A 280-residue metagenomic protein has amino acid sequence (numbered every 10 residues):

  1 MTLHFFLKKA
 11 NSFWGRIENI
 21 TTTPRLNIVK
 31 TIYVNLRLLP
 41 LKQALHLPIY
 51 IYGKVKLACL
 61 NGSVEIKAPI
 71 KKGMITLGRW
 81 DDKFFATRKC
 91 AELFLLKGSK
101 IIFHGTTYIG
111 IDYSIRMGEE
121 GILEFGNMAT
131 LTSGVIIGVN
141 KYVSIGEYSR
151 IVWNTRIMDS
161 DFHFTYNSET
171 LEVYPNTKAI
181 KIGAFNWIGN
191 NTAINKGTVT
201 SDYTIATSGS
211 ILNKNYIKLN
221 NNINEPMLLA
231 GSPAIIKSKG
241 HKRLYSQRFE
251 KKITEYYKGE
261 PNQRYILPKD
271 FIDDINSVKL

Functional and structural regions predicted by a protein language model:
M1-M158, A179-F185, T192, D202 (+2 more regions): Domain-scale signature associated with acetyltransferase and cell-envelope carbohydrate enzymes
I136, I211-N213: Short hydrophobic beta-strand element within catalytic cores of glycosyltransferases and related nucleotide-activated
I157, F162-S168: Short helix-loop boundary/capping segments
N167-L171, H241: Short acidic, glycine/proline-rich loop/turn micro-motifs
E172-I180: A short acidic, glycine-rich active-site loop that binds or catalyzes chemistry on phosphate/adenosine moieties
G189-N190, S208: Short, hydrophobic/aromatic alpha-helical segments in well-folded domains
N195, S201, I205-T207, I211: A generic "structured core" feature
T198, Y216: Short beta-to-alpha loop/turn elements within the nucleotide-binding domains of ABC transporters
